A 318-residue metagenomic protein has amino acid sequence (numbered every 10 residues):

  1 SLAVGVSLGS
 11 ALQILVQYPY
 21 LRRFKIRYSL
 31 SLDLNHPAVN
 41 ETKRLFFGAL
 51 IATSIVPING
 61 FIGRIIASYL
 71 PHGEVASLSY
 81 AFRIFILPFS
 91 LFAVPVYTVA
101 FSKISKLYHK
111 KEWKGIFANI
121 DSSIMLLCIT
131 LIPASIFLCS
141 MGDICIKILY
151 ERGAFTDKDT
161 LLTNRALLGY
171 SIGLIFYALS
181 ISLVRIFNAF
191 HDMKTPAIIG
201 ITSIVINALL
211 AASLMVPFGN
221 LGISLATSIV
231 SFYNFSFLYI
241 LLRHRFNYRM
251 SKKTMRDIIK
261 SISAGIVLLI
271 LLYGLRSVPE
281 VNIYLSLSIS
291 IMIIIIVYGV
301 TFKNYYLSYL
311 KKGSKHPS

Functional and structural regions predicted by a protein language model:
S1-L15, K194, T202-S236, I240 (+1 more regions): Membrane-interface helix-loop junctions in multi-pass transport and translocation proteins
Y18-V56, H244-I262: Interhelical loop/hinge segments that connect adjacent transmembrane helices in multipass membrane
K43, S79, A100, E112-M141 (+3 more regions): Interfacial transmembrane-helix starts/ends
A67-F89, K158-N164: Interfacial/gating helices of multi-pass transporter permease domains
A93-E112, V184: Helix-loop junctions and terminal segments of transmembrane helices in multi-pass membrane transport/translocation
C139-G173: Interfacial segments at transmembrane-helix termini and the short loops linking adjacent helices
I172-T202, S213, P217: Membrane-interface junctions at transmembrane-helix termini in multi-pass inner-membrane proteins
Y273-S318: Membrane-proximal transmembrane or re-entrant/amphipathic helices at the cytosolic face
